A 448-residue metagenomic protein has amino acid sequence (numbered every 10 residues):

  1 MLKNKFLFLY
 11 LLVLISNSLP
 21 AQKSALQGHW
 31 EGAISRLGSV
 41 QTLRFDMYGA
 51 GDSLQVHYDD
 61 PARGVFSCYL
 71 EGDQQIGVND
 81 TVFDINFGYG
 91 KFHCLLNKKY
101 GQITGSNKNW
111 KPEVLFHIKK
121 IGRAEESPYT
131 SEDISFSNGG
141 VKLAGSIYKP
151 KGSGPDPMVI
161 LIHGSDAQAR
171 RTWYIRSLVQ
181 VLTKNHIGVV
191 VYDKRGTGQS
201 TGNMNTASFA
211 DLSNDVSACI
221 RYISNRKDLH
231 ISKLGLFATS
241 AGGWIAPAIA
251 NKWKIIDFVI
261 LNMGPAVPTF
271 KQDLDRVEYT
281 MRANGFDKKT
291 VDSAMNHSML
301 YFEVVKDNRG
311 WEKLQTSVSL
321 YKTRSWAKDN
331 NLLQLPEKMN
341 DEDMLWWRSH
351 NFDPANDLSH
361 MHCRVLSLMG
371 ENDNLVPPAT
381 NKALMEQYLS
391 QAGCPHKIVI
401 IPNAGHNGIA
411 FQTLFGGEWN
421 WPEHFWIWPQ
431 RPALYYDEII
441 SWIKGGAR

Functional and structural regions predicted by a protein language model:
K23-L95, N107, S146, M158 (+1 more regions): Central antiparallel beta-sheet cores of small beta-barrel/beta-sandwich binding domains
K119-G152: N-terminal cap/lid segment of alpha/beta-hydrolase-fold proteins
P155-G164: Short beta-strand element of the alpha/beta-hydrolase
W173-V190: Short amphipathic alpha-helix adjacent to the substrate-entry channel of hydrolases
T206-K227: Alpha/beta-hydrolase active-site loop
I260-S359: Accessory cap/linker subdomain of secreted extracellular hydrolases
M361, S367-M369, D373: Short beta-strand/loop motif that positions the catalytic acidic residue of the alpha/beta-hydrolase fold
C363, P377-Y388: Short alpha-helix in the alpha/beta-hydrolase fold that links the catalytic acid
